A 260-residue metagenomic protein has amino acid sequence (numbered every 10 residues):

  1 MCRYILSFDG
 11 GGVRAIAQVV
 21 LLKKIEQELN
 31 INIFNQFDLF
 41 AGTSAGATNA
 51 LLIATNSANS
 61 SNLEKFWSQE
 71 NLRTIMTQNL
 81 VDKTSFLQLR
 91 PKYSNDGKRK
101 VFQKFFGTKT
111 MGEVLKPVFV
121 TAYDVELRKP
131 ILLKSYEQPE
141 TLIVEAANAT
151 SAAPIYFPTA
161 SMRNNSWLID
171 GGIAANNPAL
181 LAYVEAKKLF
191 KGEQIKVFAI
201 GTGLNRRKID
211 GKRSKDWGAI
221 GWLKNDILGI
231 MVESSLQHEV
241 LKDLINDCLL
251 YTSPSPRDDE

Functional and structural regions predicted by a protein language model:
C2-S7, G12-F102, L142-A147, K196 (+1 more regions): Patatin-like phospholipase
L6, A41, T121, I131 (+2 more regions): Hydrophobic/aromatic beta-strand patches that form the interior of the parallel beta-sheet core in alpha/beta enzyme
D9-V13, A45-T48, V125-L127, E137-Q138 (+2 more regions): Conserved beta-strand elements of beta-rich interaction domains across eukaryotes, especially beta-propellers
L29-F34, Q103-K116, K187-K191: Surface-exposed acidic, glycine-flexible loop patches that form ligand/cofactor-binding and adhesion interfaces
G112-K188: Active-site gating loop/helix substructures
L189-D210: Hydrophobic, mid-to-C-terminal alpha-helical segments
K212-E239: Acidic, Ser/Thr-rich peripheral helices and adjacent loops at domain boundaries
Y251-E260: Single conserved hydrophobic/aromatic residue that forms the stacking wall/gate of nucleotide- or nucleobase-binding
